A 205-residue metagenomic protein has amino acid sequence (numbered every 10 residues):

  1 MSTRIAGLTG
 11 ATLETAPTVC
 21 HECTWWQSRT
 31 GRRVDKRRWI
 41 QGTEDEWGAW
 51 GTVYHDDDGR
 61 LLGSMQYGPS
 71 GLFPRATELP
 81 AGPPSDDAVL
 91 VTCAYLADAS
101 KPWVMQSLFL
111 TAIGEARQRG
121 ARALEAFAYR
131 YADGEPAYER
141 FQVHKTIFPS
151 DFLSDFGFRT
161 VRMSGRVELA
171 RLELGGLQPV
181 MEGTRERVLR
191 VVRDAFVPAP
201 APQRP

Functional and structural regions predicted by a protein language model:
M1-V53, L61, M65, R122-P205: Terminal substrate-recognition subdomain of acyl/acetyltransferases
A11-E14, F73, A97, P102: A generic structural micro-environment signature that highlights single residues at secondary-structure boundaries
D35, L72, L90-C93, M105 (+2 more regions): Generic alpha-helix detector with strongest preference for long hydrophobic helices that associate with membranes
G42, E46, H55-C93, D98 (+1 more regions): Conserved acyl-donor/pantetheine-binding loop and adjacent beta-alpha core of acyl/acetyltransferases and related
G68-E78, F109-Q118, V188: Phosphate-binding glycine-rich loops and adjacent basic patches that engage nucleotide phosphates, nucleic-acid
S70, A99, E173-L177: Generic structural motif
S85-A88, G120, S164: A short, structural micro-pattern
V91, L96, S100-Q118: Conserved acetyl-CoA-binding loop-helix of GNAT-fold acetyltransferases
